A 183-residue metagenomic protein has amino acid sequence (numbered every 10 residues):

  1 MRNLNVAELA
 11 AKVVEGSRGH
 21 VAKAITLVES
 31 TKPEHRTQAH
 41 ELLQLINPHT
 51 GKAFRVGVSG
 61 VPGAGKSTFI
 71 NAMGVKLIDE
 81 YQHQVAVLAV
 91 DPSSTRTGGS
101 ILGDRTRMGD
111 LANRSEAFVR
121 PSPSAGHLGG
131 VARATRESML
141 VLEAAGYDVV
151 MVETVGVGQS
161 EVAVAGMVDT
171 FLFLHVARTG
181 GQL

Functional and structural regions predicted by a protein language model:
L4-S59, A64, I70-S160, V164-Q182: Nucleotide-state-sensitive switch-loop elements of NTP-binding domains
